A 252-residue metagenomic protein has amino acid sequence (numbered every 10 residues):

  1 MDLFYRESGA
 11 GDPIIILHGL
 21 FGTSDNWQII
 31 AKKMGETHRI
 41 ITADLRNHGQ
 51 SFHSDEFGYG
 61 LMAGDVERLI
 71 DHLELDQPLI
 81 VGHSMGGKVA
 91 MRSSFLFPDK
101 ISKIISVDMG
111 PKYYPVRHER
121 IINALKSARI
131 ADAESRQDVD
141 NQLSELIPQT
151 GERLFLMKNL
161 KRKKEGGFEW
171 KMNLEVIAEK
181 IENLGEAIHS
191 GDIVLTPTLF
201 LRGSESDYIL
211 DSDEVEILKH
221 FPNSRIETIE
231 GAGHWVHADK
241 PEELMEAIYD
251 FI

Functional and structural regions predicted by a protein language model:
M1-I15, G35-H38, L75-D76, E182 (+2 more regions): Alpha/beta-hydrolase fold catalytic core
G19-G22, S84: Active-site glycine-rich loops that stabilize anionic/oxyanionic intermediates across multiple enzyme folds
F21-I29: Serine-hydrolase catalytic-loop signature spanning alpha/beta hydrolases and amidase-signature enzymes
Q28-G35, I41-G82, E246: Active-site loop/oxyanion-hole signature of alpha/beta-hydrolase fold enzymes
D76-R117: Conserved hydrolase catalytic core segment
V116, A131-G185: Conserved alpha/beta-hydrolase catalytic His-Asp/Glu region
E165-H220, R225-T228: Conserved serine/cysteine hydrolase catalytic core
S224-I252: Catalytic active-site module of serine/aspartate enzymes centered on a nucleophile-bearing elbow/loop
